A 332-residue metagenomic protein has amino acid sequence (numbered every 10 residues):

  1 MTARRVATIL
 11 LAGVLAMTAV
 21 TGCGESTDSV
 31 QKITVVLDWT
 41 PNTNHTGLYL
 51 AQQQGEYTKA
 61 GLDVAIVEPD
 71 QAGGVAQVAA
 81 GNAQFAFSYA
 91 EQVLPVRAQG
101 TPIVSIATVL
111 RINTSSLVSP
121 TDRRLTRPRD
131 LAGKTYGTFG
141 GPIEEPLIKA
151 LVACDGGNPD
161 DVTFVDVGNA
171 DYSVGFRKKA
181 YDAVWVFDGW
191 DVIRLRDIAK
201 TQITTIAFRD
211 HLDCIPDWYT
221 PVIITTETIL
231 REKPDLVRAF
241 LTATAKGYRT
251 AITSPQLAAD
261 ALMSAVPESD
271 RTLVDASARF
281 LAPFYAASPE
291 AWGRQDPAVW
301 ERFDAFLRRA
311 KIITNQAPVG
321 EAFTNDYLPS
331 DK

Functional and structural regions predicted by a protein language model:
M1-K32, D331-K332: Short, low-complexity disordered leader/linker segments with a strong preference for bacterial N-terminal type II
D28-G168, S173-K178, D182-G189: Short, glycine-/small- and polar/acidic-enriched structural segments that line small-molecule recognition paths
K59, R129, F208-P216, R231 (+1 more regions): Short, solvent-exposed loop/beta-turn-alpha elements that line the ligand-binding surface or hinge of extracytoplasmic
E91, D171-V174, K178-P267: Pocket-lining segment of extracytoplasmic ligand-binding domains
P159-V162, T205-I206, V266-R279, T314-E321: Short, surface-exposed acidic
E232-A310: Secondary-structure end/capping motifs
W300-K332: Conserved C-terminal helix/tail region of periplasmic/extracytoplasmic solute-binding proteins
